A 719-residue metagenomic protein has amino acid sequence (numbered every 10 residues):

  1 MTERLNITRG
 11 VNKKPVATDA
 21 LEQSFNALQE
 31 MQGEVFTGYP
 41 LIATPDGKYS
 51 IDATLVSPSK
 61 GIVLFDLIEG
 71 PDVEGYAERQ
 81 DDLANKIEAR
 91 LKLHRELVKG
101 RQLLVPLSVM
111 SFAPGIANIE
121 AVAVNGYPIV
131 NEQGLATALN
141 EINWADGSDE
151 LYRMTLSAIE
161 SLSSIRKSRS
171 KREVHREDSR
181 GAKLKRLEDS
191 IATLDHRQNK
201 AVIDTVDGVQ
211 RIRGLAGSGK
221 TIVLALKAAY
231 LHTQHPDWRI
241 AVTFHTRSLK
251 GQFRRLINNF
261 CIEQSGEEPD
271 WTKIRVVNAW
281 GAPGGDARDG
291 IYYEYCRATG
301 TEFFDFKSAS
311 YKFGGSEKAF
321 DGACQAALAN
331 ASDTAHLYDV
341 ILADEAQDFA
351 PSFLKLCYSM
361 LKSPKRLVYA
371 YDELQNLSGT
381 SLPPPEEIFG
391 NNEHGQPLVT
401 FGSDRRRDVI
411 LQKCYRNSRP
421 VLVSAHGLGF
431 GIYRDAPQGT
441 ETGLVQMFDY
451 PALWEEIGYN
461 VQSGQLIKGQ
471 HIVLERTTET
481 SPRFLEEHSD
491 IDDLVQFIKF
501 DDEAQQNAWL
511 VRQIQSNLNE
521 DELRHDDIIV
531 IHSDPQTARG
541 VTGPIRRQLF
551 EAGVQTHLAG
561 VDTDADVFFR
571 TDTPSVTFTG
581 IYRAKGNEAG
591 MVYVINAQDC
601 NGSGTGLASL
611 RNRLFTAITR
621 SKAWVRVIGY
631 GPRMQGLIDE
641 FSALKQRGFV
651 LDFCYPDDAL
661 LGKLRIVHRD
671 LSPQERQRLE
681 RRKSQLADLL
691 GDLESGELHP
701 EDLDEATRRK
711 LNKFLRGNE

Functional and structural regions predicted by a protein language model:
M1, I142-A182, S672-E719: Defense-system signaling and execution modules centered on TIR/cGAS-STING-like, death/scaffold domains and their
M1-E173: Accessory nucleic-acid engagement/destabilization modules that flank
L97-G100, S332-D333, N519-L523: Surface-exposed acidic, glycine-flexible loop patches that form ligand/cofactor-binding and adhesion interfaces
N140-D146, T299-Q325, T442-G443, E588-S603 (+2 more regions): Extended, charge-rich low-complexity interaction segments
S161-G208, V223: N-terminal pre-P-loop "Q-motif" helix
S190, R211-A241, H245-W271, V277-G285 (+2 more regions): Conserved helicase motor core of SF1/SF2 NTP-dependent helicases
H196, E302-I341, D348-S363, T577-G580: Conserved helicase/translocase P-loop NTPase motor core
S265-N330: Conserved P-loop NTPase motor core of helicases/translocases
